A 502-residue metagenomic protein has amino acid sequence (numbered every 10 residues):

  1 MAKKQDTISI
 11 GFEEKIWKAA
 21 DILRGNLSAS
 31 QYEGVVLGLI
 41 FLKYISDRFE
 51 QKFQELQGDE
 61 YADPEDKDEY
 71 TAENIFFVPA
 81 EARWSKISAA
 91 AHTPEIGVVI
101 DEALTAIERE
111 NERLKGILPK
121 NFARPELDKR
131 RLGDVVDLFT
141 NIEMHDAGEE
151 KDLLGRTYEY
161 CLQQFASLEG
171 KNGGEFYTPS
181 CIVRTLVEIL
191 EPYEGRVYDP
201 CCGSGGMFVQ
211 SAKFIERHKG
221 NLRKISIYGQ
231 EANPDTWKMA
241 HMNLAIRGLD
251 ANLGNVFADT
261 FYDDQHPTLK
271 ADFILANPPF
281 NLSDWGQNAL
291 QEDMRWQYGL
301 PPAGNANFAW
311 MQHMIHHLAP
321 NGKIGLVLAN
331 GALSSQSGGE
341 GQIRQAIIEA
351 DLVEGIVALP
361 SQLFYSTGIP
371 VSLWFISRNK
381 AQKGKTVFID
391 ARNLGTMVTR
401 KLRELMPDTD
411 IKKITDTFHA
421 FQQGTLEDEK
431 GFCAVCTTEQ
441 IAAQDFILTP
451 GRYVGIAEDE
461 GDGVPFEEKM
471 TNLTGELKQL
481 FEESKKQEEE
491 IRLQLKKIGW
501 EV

Functional and structural regions predicted by a protein language model:
M1-Y193, N252-T260, Q265, A358-S361 (+4 more regions): Non-catalytic, mostly N-terminal accessory regions of nucleic-acid modification and defense proteins
K15, I22, Y32, V36-Y44 (+3 more regions): Conserved Class I SAM-dependent methyltransferase catalytic core
N26, W285-N305, G331-E340, P360-Y365 (+2 more regions): Short, contiguous acidic/charged loop-to-helix segments that flank catalytic cores in large enzymes
S28-A29, P267-T268, T367-I369: Short glycine/proline-enriched turns and hinge-like loops at secondary-structure junctions
L42, P234-D235, Y262, P279-L282 (+4 more regions): Conserved nucleotide-binding/hydrolysis micro-motifs of P-loop NTPases
P125, A147, C201, G229-N233 (+7 more regions): Hydrophobic alpha-helical scaffolding
N172-A276, N281-W285, L290-Q297, F308 (+2 more regions): Conserved S-adenosyl-L-methionine
K270-A271, R295, N305-N307, N321-K323 (+8 more regions): Active-site lining segments that contact anionic ligands and/or coordinate catalytic metals
